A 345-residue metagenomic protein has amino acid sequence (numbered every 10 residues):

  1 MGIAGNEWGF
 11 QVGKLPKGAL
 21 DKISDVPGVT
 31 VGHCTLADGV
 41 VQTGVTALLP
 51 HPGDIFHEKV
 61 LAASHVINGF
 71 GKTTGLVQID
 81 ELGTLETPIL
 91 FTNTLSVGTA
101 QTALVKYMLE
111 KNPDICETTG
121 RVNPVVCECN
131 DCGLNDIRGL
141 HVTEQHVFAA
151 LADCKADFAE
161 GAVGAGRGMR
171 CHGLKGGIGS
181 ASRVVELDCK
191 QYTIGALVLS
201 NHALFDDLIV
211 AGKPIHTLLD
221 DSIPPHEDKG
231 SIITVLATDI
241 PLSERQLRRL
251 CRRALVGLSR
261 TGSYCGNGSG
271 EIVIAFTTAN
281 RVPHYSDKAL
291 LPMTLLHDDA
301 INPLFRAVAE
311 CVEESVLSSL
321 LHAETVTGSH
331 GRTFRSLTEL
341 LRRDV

Functional and structural regions predicted by a protein language model:
M1-V345: Alpha/propeptide regions of enzymes that mature by internal proteolysis
